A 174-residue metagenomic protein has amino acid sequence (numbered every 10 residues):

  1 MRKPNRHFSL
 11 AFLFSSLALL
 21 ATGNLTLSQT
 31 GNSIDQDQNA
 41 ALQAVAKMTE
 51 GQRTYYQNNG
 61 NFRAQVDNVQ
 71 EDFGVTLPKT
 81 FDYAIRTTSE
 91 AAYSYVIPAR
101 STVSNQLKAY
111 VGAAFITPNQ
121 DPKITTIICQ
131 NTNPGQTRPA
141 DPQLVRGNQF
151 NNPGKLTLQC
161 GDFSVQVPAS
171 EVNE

Functional and structural regions predicted by a protein language model:
R2, H7, S15-T54: Amphipathic alpha-helical segments typified by the pilin-like N-terminal helix that continues immediately C-terminal
E50, Y56-P122, L156-E174: Extracellular/periplasmic head regions of type IV pilus-like filament subunits
T102-N151: A contiguous, mid-protein "functional segment" used to position or interact with cofactors/ions or partner subunits
